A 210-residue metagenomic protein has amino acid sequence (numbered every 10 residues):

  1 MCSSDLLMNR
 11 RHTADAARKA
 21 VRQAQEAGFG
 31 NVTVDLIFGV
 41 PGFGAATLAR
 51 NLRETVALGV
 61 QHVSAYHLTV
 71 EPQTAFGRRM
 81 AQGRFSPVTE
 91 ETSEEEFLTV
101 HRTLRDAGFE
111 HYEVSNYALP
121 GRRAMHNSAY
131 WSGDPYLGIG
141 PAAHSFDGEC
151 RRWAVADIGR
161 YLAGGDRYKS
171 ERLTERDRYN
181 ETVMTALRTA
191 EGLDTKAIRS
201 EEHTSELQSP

Functional and structural regions predicted by a protein language model:
M1-R199: C-terminal scaffold of the Radical SAM
C2-S3, E206-P210: Short, small-residue-biased leader/transition segments that mark boundaries at the very start of proteins
R199-S205: Short amphipathic alpha-helical interaction segments
